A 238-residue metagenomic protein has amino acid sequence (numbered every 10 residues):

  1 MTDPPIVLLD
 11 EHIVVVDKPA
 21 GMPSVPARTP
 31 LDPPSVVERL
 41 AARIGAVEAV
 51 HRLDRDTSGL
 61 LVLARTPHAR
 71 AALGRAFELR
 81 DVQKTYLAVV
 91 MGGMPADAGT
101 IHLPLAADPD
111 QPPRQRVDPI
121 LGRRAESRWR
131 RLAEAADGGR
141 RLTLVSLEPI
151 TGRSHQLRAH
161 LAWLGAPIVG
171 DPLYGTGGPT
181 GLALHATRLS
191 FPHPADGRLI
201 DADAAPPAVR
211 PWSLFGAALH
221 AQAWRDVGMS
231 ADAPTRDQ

Functional and structural regions predicted by a protein language model:
M1-E126, R130-G139, A183, P207-Q238: RNA pseudouridine synthases
P33-V36, A107-P109, G139-P194, R210-P211: Pseudouridine synthase
V62, L87, H102, R128 (+4 more regions): Beta-strand secondary-structure signal
A135-G138, A195-L199: Short acidic, Gly/Pro-enriched loop/turn segments at secondary-structure junctions
G152, G197, A204-A205: A late-sequence structural motif
